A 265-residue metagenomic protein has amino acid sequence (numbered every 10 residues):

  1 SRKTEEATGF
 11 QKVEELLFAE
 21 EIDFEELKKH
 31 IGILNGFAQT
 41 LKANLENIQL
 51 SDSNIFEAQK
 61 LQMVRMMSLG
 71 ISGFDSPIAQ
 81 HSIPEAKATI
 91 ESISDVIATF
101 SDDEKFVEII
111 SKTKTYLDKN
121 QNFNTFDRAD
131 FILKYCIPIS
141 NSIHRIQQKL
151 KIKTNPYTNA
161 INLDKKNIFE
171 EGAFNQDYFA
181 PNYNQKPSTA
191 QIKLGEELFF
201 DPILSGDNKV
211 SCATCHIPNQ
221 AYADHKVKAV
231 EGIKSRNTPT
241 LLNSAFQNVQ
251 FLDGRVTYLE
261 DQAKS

Functional and structural regions predicted by a protein language model:
S1-E171: Mature extracytoplasmic or organellar-lumen-exposed domains after removal of signal/transit peptides
Q176-L204: Electrostatic cytochrome c docking/interface patches
N182, C212, T238-L241, S265: Compact recognition or signaling/catalytic modules
Q191, N208, N237: Short metal-coordination and nucleic-acid-contact micro-motifs, chiefly zinc-binding Cys/His arrays
G195-Q220, L241: The canonical Cys-X-X-Cys-His
N219-R255: Gly/Gly-Pro-rich "capping" loops immediately C-terminal to redox-active cysteine motifs in periplasmic/lumenal
V256-K264: Non-catalytic, surface beta->alpha helical segment in thiol-disulfide oxidoreductase systems
